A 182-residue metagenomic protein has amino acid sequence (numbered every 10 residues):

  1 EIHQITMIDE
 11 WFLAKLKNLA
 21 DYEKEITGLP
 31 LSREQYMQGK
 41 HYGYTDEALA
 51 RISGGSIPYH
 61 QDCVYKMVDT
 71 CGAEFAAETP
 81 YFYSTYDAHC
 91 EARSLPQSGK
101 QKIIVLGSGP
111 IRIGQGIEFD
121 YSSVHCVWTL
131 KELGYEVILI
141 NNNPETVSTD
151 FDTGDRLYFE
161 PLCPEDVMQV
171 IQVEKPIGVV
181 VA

Functional and structural regions predicted by a protein language model:
E1-A182: ATP-dependent carboxylate/acyl-activation modules
